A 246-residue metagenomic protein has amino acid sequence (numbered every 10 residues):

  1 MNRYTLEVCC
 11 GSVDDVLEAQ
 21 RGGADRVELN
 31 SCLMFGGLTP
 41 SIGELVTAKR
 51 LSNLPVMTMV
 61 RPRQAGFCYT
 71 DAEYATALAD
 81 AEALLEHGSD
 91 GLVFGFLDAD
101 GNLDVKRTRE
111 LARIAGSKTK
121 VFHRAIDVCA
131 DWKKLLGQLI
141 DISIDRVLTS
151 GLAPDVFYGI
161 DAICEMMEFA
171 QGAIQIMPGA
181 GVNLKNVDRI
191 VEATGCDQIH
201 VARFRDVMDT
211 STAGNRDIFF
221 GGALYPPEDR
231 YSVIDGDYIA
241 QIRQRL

Functional and structural regions predicted by a protein language model:
M1-V27, C32-T39: N-terminal pre-domain/capping segments
Y4-V8, V27-L29, V56-V60, L92-F94 (+4 more regions): Hydrophobic faces of well-ordered beta-strands that scaffold small-molecule active sites in alpha/beta enzyme cores
G11-R21, C68-D80, D127-I142, M166 (+2 more regions): Catalytic cores of alpha/beta
D14, L33-S52, A72, F96-G116 (+4 more regions): Active-site-adjacent beta->alpha loops and helix N-cap segments on the catalytic face of soluble alpha/beta enzymes
R21-V27, S52-P55, G88-G91, I114-K118 (+3 more regions): Glycine-enriched alpha-helix->loop->beta-strand junction motifs that scaffold or abut catalytic
V46-A83: Structural motif corresponding to the early beta-alpha repeats
Q64, Q171-L246: C-terminal alpha-helical cap/extension of soluble enzyme domains
A81-F96: Ordered, amphipathic secondary-structure segments that act as subunit-interaction surfaces in large macromolecular
